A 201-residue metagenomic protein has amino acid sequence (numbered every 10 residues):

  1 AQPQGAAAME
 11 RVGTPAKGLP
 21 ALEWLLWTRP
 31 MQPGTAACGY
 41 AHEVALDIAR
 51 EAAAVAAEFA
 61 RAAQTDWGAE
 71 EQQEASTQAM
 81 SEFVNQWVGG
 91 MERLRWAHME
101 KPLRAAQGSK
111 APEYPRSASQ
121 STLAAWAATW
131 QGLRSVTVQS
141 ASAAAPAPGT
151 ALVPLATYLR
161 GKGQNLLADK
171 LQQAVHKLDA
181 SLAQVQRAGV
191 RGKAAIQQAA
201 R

Functional and structural regions predicted by a protein language model:
A1-R201: Mature extracytoplasmic or organellar-lumen-exposed domains after removal of signal/transit peptides
